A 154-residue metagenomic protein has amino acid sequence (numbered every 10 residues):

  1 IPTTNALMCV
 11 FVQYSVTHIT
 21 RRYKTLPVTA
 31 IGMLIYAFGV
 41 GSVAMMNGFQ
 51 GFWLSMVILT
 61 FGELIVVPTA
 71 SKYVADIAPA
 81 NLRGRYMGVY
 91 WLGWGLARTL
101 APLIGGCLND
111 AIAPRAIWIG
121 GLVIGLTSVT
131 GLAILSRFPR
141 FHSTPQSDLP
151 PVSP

Functional and structural regions predicted by a protein language model:
T3, L7, L34, V57 (+1 more regions): Transmembrane alpha-helical cores of Major Facilitator Superfamily
F11-T25, N109: Helix-to-loop junctions at the C-terminal end of transmembrane segments in multipass secondary transporters
P27-S42: Structural signature of the two symmetry-related core transmembrane helices
A44-M56: Helix-loop junctions at membrane interfaces in 12-TM secondary transporters
I65-A78: Intracellular juxtamembrane helix-capping segments at the cytosolic ends of symmetry-related transmembrane helices
A80-Y90: Loop-to-transmembrane helix entry/capping segments in MFS-fold secondary transporters and related SLC/MFSD carriers
C107-G125: A membrane-interface helix-boundary motif in multi-pass transporters
G121-P154: Multi-pass alpha-helical transporter architecture, strongest for 12-TM Major Facilitator/SLC carriers used
